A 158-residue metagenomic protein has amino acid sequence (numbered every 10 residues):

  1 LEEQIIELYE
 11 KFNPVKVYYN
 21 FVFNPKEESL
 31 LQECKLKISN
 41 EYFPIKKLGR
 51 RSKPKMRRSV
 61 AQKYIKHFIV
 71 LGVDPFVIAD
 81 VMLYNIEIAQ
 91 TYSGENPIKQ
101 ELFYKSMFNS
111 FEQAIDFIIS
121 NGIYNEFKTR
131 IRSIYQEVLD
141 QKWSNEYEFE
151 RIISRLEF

Functional and structural regions predicted by a protein language model:
L1-G49: N-terminal interaction modules that seed assembly of large macromolecular complexes
N13, V22-F23, K46, F68 (+4 more regions): Generic alpha-helical secondary structure signal
V17, F21-P25, I38, R50 (+7 more regions): Generic preference for flexible, low-structure residues
L36-I123: Charged linear interaction tracts used for macromolecular binding and regulation
S106-F158: Eukaryote-biased recognition of C-terminal alpha-helical segments
